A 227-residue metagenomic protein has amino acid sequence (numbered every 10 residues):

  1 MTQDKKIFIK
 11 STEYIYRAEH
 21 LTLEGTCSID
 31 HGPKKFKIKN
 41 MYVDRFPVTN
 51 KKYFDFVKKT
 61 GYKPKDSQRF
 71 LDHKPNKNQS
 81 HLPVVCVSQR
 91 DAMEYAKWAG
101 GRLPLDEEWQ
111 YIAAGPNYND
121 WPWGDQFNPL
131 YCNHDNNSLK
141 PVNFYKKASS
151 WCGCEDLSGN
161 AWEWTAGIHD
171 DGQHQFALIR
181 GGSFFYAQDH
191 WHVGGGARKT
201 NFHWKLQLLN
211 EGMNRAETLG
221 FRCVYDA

Functional and structural regions predicted by a protein language model:
T2-Q68, C86-Q89, G159: A short glycine-rich, aromatic-capped structural motif
I9, I15, L71-K205, G212-E217: Functional-site microenvironments in short loops/helix caps that host divalent-cation chemistry
T26, P33, Y62, D125 (+3 more regions): Intrinsically disordered, low-complexity regions
V43, A166, Y225-D226: Extracellular, beta-strand-rich glycan-interacting domains
R215-A227: Short, structured beta-strand segments at or near domain termini in extracellular proteins/domains
